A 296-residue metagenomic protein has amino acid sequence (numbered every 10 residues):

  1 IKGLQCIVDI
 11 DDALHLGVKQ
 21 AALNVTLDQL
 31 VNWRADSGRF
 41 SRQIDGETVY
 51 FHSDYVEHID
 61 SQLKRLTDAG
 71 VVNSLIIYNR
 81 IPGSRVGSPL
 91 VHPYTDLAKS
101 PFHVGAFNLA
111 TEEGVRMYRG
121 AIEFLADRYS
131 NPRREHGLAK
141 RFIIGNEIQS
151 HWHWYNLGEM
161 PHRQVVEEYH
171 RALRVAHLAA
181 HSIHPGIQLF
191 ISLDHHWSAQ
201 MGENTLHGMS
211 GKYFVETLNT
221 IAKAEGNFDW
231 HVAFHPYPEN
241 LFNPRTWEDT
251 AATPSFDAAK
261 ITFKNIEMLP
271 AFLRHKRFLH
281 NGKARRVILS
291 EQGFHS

Functional and structural regions predicted by a protein language model:
I1-S130, R134-G137, R141-I144, I148-P161 (+1 more regions): N-terminal substrate-binding region of glycoside hydrolase catalytic domains
A69, V115-D127, P132, L138 (+1 more regions): Noncatalytic carbohydrate-binding groove/subsite architecture in carbohydrate-active enzymes
